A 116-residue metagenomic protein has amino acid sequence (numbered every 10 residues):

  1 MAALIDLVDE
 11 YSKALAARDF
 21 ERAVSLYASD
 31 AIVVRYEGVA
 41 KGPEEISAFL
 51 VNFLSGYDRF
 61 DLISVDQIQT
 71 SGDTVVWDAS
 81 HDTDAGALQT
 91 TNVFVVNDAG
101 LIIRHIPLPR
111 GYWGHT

Functional and structural regions predicted by a protein language model:
M1-L26, T116: Short, low-complexity N-terminal intrinsically disordered segments enriched in polar/charged residues
F20-S71: A solvent-exposed, acidic/Ser-Thr-rich amphipathic alpha-helical stretch
R35, T83, N97: Acidic surface patches and DE-rich sequence motifs
L62-I63, G86-N92: Short, surface-exposed coil-to-beta transition loops
L62-V65, V76, I102-R104: Hydrophobic residues on conserved beta-strands that form the core of alpha/beta folds
G72-V75, V93: Amphipathic alpha-helical hairpins
V75-D84: Short beta-strand segments that buttress and anchor functional surface loops
Q89-T116: Short beta-strand edge/turn micro-motifs at domain boundaries
